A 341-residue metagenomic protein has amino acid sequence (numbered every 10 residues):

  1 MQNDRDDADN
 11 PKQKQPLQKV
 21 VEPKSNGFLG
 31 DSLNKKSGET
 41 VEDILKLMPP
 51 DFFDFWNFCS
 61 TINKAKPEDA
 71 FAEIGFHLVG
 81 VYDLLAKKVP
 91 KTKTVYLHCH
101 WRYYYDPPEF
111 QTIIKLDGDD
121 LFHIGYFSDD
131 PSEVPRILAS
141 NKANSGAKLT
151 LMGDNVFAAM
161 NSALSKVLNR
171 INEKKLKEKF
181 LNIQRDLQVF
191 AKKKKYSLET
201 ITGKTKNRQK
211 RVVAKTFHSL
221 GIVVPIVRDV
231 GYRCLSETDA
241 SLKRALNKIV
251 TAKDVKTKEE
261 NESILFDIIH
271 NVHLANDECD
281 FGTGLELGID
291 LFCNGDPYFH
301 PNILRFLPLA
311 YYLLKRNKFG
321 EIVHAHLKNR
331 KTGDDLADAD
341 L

Functional and structural regions predicted by a protein language model:
Q2-G125, E259-F266, H270, L274-L341: A surface-exposed partner-binding patch
A8, A65, A70-A72, A86 (+15 more regions): A sequence-composition feature that detects small, non-aromatic residues
P11, P16, S25, S32 (+13 more regions): Generic serine detector
T40, T61, T92-T94, T112 (+9 more regions): Residue-identity detector for threonine
K93-N207: Internal, hydrophobic cores of structured domains that mediate oligomerization or house catalytic pockets within large
F157-Y298: Long, charge-rich C-terminal accessory regions
